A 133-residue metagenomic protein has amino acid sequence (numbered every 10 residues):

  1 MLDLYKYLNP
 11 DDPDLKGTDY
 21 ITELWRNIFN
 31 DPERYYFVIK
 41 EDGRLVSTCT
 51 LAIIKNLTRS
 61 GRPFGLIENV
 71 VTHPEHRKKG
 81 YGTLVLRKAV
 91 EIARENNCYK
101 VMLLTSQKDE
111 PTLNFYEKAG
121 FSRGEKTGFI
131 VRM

Functional and structural regions predicted by a protein language model:
M1-G17: Short amphipathic alpha-helix that is part of the acyltransferase structural core
R26-V38, L66: A short helix-loop-beta-strand connector motif used in the catalytic cores of GNAT acetyltransferases and, in some
V38, R44-I53, L66, V71: Conserved beta-strand in the GNAT
N56-I67, R77: A conserved beta-turn-beta hairpin within the catalytic core of GNAT-like acetyltransferases that forms part
N69-T72, K78-E91, N114-K118: Conserved acetyl-CoA-binding loop-helix of GNAT-fold acetyltransferases
L86, A93-T105: Conserved GNAT acetyl-CoA-binding A-motif
C98, E117-K126: Conserved acetyl-CoA-binding loop of GNAT-fold acetyltransferases
M102-T112, I130-M133: Conserved beta-strand-loop-alpha-helix junction that forms the acyl-donor binding cleft
